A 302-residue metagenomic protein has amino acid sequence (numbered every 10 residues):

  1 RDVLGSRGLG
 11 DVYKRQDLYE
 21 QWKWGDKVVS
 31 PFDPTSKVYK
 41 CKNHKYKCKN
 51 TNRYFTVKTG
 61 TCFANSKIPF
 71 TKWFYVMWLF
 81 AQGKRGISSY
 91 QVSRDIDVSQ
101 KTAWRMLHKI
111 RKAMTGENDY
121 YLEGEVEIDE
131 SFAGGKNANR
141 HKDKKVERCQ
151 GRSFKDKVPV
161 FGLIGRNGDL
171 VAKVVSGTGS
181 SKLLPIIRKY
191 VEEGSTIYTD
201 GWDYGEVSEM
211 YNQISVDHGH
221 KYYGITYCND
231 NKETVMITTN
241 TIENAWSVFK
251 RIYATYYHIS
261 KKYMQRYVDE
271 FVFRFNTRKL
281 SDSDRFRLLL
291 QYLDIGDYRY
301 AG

Functional and structural regions predicted by a protein language model:
R1, G5-G302: Residue-level recognition of single "structural anchor" positions that define or cap local secondary structure
